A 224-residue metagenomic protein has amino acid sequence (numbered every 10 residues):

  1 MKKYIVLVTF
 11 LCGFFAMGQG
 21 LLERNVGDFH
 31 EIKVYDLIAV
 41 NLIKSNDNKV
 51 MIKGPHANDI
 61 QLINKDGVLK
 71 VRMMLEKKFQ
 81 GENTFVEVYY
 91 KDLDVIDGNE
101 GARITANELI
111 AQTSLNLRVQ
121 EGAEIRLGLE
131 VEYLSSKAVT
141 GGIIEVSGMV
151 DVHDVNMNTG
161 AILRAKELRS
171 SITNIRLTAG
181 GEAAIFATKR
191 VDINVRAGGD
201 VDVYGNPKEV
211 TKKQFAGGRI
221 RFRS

Functional and structural regions predicted by a protein language model:
M1-S224: Intrinsically disordered, low-complexity terminal regions
